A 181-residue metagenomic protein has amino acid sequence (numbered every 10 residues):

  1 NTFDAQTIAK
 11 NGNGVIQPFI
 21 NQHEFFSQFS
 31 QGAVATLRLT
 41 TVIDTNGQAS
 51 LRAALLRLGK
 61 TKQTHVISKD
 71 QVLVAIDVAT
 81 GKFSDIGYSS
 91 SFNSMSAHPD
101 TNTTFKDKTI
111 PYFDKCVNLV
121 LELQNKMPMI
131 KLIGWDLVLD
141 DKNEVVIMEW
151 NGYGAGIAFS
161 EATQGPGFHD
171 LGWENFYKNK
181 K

Functional and structural regions predicted by a protein language model:
N1-L37, V42-N46: Active-site nucleotide/adenylate-binding loops and adjacent lid/helix of ATP-dependent enzymes
T7-I8, R52-K60, S89-S94, Q164-K181: Hydrophobic transmembrane alpha-helix bundles
G12-N13, S50, E144-V146: A generic secondary-structure signal marking the coil-to-beta-strand transition
P18-I20, T41-I43, L58, L139-D141 (+1 more regions): Short, flexible loop/turn elements at secondary-structure junctions
S27-F29, Q63-I67, E149, A158-A162: Short conserved micro-motifs at the rims of enzyme active sites and ligand-binding pockets
F29-N118: ATP-dependent carboxylate/phosphate-activation module, predominantly the ATP-grasp catalytic core and closely related
S96-L121, N125-I130, L139-K181: C-terminal active-site "lid" helix and adjoining low-complexity regulatory extension at the edge of ATP-using catalytic
G134: Flexible, glycine/charged-enriched surface loops at secondary-structure junctions
